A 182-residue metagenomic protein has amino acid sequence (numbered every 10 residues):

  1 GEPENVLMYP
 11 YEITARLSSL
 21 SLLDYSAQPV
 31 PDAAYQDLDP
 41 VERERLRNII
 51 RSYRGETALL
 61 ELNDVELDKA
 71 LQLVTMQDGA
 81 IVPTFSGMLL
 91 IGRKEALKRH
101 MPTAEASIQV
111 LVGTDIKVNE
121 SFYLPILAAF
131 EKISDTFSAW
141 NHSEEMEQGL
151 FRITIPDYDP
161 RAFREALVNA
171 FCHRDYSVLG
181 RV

Functional and structural regions predicted by a protein language model:
G1-V182: Conserved N-terminal catalytic/coupling substructures associated with nucleotide/phosphate chemistry
